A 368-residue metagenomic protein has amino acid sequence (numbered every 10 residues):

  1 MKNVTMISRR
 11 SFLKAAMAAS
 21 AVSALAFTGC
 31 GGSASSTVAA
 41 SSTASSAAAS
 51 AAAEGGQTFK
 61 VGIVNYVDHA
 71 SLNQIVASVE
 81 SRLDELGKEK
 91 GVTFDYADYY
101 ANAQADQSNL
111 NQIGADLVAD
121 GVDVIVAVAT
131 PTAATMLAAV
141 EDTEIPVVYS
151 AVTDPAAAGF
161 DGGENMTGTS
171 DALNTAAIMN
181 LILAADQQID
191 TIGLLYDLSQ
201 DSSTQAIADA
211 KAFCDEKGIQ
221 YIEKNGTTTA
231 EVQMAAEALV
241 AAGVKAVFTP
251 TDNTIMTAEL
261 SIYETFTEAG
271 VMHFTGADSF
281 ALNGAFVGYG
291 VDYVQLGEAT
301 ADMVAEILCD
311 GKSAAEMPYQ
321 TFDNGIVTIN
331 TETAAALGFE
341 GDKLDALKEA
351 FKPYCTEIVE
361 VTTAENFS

Functional and structural regions predicted by a protein language model:
M1-S11, A15-C30: N-terminal secretory signal peptides
F27-S41: Bacterial lipoprotein signal-peptidase II cleavage site
K60-E80, L86, A97-S108, S199-S203 (+1 more regions): Extracytoplasmic "Venus flytrap"
V61, V79, G168-K217, M317-A334: An alpha-beta-alpha
G87-D106, N165, C214-T229: Short beta-strand elements in bilobed, periplasmic/extracellular small-molecule ligand-binding domains
D98-G159, D252-T267, V271-H273: Beta-alpha junction/loop-to-helix N-cap segments that form part of ligand/metal-binding clefts
T153-T191, V291-K312: Hydrophobic alpha-helical segments within soluble ligand-binding/sensing domains
E306-S368: Hinge/cleft segment of the Venus flytrap/periplasmic-binding protein
